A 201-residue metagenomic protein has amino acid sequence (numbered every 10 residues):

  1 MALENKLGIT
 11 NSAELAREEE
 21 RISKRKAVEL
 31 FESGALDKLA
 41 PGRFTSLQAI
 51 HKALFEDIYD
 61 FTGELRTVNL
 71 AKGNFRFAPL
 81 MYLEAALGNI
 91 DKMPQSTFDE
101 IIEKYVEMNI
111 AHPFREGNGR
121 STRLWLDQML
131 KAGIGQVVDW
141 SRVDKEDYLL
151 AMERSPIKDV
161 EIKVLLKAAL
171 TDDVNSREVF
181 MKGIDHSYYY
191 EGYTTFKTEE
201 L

Functional and structural regions predicted by a protein language model:
M1-L201: FIC/Doc superfamily catalytic core
